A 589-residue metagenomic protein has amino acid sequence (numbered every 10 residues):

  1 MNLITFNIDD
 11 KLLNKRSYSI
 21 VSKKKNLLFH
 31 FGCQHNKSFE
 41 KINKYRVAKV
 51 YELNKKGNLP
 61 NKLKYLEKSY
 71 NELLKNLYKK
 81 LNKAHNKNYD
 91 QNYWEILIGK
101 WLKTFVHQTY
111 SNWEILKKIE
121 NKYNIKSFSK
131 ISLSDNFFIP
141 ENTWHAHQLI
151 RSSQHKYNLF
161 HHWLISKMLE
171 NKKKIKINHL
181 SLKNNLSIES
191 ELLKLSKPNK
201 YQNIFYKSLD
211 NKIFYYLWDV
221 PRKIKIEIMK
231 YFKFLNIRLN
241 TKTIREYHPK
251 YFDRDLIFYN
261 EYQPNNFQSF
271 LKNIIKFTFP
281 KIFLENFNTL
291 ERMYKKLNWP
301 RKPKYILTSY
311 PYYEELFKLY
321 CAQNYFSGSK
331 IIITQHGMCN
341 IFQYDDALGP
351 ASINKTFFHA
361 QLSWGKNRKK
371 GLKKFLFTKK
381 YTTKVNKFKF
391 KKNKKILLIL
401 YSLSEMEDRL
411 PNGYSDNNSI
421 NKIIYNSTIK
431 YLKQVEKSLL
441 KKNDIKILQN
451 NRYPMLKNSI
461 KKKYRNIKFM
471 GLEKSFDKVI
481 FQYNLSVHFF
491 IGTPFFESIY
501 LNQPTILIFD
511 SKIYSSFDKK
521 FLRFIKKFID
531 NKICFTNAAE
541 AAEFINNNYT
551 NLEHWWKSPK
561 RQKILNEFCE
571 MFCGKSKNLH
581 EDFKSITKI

Functional and structural regions predicted by a protein language model:
M1-I589: Catalytic-core helical/loop segments in enzymes performing group transfer/polymerization on anionic/lipid-linked
